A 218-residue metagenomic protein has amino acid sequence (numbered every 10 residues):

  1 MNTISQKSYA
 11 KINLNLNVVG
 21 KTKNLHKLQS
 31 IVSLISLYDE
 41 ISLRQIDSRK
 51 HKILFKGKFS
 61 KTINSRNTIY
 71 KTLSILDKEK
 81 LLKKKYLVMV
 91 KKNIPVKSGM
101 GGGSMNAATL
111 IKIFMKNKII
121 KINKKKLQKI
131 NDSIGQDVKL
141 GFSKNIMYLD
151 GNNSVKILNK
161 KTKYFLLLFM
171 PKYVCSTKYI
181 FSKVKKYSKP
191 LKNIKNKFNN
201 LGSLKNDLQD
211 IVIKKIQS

Functional and structural regions predicted by a protein language model:
M1-S98, M115-K125, M170: ATP-binding N-lobe of GHMP and related small-molecule kinases
L28-Q29, S104, S182-V184: Short, glycine/charged-enriched secondary-structure capping and boundary segments
H51-I53, S143, M147-S218: Conserved, helical-rich catalytic subdomain that frames metal- and/or nucleotide-binding sites in enzyme alpha/beta
Y70-K85, K112, G202-S218: A short, flexible low-complexity segment enriched in Lys/Arg and Gly/Pro that occurs in N-terminal basic tails
S98-L127, L140-F142: DPxDG-like acidic metal-binding loop motif
